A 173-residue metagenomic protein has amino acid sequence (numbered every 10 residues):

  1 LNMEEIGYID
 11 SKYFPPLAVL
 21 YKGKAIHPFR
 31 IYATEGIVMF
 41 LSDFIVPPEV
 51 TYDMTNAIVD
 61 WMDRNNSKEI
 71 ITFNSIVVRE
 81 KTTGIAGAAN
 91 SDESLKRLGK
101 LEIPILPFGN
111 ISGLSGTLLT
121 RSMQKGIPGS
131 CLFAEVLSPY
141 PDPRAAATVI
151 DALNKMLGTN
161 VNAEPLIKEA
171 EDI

Functional and structural regions predicted by a protein language model:
L1-D43: N-terminal short beta-loop-beta anion/metal-coordinating cradle
M3, T34-I37, N65-K68, T82-T83 (+1 more regions): Short coil/turn connectors at secondary-structure junctions
I6-Y8, T159-A170: Flexible, glycine/charged-enriched surface loops at secondary-structure junctions
G36-P47, K100-P104: Short, basic, glycine/proline-bearing loop/turn elements
F40-L41, T72-N74, F133-E135: Short beta-strand segments
P48-K96: Internal, conserved structured core segments that host functional sites
V59-I70, M123-P128, M156-V161: Secondary-structure boundary elements
V78-M156: Catalytic cores of processing enzymes, dominated by hydrolases/peptidases, characterized by acidic/His-rich
